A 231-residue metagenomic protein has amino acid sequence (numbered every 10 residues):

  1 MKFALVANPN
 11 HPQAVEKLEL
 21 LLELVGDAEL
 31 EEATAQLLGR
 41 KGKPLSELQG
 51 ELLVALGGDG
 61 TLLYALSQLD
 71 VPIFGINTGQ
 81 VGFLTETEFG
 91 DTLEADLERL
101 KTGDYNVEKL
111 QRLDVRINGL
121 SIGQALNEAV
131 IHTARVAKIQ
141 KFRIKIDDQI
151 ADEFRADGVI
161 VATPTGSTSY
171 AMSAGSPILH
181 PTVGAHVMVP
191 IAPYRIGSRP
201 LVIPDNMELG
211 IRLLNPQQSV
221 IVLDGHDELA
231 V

Functional and structural regions predicted by a protein language model:
M1-L52, F89-K109, R116-G123: ATP/NTP phosphate-donor binding region
A14-V15, G60-A65, T168-S173: Short glycine/serine/threonine-rich phosphate/pyrophosphate-binding segments that cradle anionic phosphate groups
G58-T61, G79-V81, T165-T168: Short glycine-rich anion-binding loops that position phosphate/pyrophosphate groups of nucleotides and phosphorylated
L62, G79-F83, L179, Y194-I196: Short gly/pro/ser/thr-enriched loop/turn and capping motifs at secondary-structure boundaries
S67-G79: Gly/Ser-rich helix-loop-strand patches that form or flank binding pockets for ribonucleotide-derived cofactors
Q80-D157: Catalytic core of DAGKc-family lipid kinases
N118, G123, I131, V136 (+2 more regions): ATP/nucleoside-binding phosphotransfer catalytic cores, i.e., glycine-rich phosphate-binding loops
Q149, E153-G197: Gly/Ser/Thr-rich active-site loops/lids in small-molecule metabolic enzymes that frequently grip phosphoryl groups
